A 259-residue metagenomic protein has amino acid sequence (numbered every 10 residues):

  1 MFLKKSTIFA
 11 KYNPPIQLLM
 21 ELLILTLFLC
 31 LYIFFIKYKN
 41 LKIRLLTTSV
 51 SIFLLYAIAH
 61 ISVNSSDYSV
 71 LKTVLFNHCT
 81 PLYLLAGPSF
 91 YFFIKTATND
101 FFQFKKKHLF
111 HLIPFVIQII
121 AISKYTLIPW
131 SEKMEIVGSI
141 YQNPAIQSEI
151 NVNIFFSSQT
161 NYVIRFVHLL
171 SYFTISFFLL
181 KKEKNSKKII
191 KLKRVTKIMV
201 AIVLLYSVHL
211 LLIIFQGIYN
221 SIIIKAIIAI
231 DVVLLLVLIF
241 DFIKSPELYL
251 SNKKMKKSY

Functional and structural regions predicted by a protein language model:
Y12-I24, I43-L55, S62-V63, Y68-F102 (+4 more regions): Individual alpha-helical transmembrane segments in multi-pass integral membrane proteins
Y12-L19, K124-I175, S221-I227: Extracellular-loop-to-transmembrane junctions of the mid-late helices
L31-K39, K95-D100, F178-K187, F240-P246: Structural signal for the C-terminal ends of transmembrane alpha-helices and the immediately following loop
Y38-A59, V152-F215, D231-L234: Alpha-helical transmembrane segments of multi-pass integral membrane proteins
H60-V70, S123-P129, V208-Y219: Juxtamembrane "helix-exit" motif on the non-cytosolic side of transmembrane helices
N99-I128, E135-S139, I189-V203: The cytoplasmic-loop to transmembrane-helix boundary for the fourth helix
F240-Y259: Membrane-proximal linker segments that couple transmembrane helices to downstream signaling/catalytic modules
